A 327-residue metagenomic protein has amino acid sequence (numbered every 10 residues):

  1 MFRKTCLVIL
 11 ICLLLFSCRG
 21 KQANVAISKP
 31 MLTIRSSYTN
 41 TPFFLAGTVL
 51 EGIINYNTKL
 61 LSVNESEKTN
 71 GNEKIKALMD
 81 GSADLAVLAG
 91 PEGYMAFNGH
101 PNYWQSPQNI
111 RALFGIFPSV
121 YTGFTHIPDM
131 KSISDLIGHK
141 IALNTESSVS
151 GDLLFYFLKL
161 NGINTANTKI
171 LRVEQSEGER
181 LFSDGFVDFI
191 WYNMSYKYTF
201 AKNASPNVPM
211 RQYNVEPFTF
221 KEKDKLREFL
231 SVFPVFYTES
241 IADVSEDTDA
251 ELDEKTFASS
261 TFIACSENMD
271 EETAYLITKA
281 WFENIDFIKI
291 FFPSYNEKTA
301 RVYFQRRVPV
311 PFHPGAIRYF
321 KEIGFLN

Functional and structural regions predicted by a protein language model:
L14-S17: C-terminal motif of bacterial Sec signal peptides marking the signal peptidase cleavage site
R19-K21: Bacterial signal peptide processing site
K29-N57, L61-S62, S119-D184, S195 (+3 more regions): Bilobed "Venus flytrap"/periplasmic-binding protein-like clamshell domains and structurally analogous long
E51-I53, N64-Q105, G123, S176-F182 (+1 more regions): Pocket-flanking alpha-helical
G90-E92, G99-P101, T165-I263: Pocket-lining segment of extracytoplasmic ligand-binding domains
W104-I116, I141, V244-E254: A structural signal for short loop-to-beta-strand junctions that line the ligand-binding cleft of periplasmic/secreted
F117-K131, K221-L230, T256-T273: A bilobed periplasmic-binding-protein/Venus flytrap-type ligand-binding module shared by bacterial periplasmic
E177, M194-P217, K225, F229 (+2 more regions): An extracytoplasmic/periplasmic, membrane-proximal ligand-sensing/linker region
